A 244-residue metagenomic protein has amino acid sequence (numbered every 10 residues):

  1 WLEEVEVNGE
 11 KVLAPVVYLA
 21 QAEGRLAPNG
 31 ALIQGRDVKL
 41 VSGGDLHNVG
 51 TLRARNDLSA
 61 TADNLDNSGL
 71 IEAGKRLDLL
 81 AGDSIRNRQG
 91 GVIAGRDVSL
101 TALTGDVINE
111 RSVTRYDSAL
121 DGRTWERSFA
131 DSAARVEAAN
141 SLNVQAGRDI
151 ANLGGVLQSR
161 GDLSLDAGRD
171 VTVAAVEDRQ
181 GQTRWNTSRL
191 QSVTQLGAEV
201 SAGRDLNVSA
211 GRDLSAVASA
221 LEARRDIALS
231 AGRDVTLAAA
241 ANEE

Functional and structural regions predicted by a protein language model:
W1-E244: Binding/recognition "hotspot" determinant
